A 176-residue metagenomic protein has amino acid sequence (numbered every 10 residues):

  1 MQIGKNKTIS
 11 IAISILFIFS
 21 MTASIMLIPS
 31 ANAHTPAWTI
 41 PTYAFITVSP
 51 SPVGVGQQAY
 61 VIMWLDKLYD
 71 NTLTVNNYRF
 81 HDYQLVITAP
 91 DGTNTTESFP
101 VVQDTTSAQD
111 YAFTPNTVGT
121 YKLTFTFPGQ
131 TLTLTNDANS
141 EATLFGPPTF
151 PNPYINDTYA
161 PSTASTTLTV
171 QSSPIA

Functional and structural regions predicted by a protein language model:
M1-P36, M63: Secretory targeting signatures
V48-V53: Short beta-strand segments of immunoglobulin-like
V55-V61: Structural beta-strand segments of beta-rich domains
Q58, F80, V118-K122: Extracellular Ig-like/FN3 beta-sandwich strand-entry sites
W64-N76: Short amphipathic, basic-aromatic surface patches that mediate peripheral association with negatively charged
L85-N94: Change "in extracellular beta-sheet-rich domains … of secreted and cell-surface proteins" to "in beta-sheet-rich domains
Q103-T105, Q109-F127: Residue-level recognition of secondary-structure-to-loop junctions
Y121-N156: Enriched for extracellular/lumenal, surface-exposed ectodomains of secreted and cell-surface proteins
